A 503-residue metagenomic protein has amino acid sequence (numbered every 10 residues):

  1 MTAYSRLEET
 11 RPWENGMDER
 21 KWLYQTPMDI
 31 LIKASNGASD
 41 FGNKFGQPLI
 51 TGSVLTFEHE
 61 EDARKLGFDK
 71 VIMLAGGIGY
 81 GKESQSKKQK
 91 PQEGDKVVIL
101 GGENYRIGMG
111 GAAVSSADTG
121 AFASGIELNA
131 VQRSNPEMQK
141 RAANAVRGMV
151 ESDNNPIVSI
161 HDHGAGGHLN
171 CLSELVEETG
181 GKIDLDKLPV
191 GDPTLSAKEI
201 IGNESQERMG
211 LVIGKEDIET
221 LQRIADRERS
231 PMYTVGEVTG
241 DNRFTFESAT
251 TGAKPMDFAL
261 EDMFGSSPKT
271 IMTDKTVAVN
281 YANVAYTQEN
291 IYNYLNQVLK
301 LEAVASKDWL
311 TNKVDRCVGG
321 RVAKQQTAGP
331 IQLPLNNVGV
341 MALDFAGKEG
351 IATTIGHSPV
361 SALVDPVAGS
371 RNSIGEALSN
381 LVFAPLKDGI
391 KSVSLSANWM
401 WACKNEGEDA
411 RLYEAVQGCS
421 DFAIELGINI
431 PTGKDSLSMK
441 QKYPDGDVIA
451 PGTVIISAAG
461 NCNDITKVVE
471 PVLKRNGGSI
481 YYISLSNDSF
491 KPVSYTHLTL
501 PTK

Functional and structural regions predicted by a protein language model:
M1-L498, K503: Glycine/proline-enriched, intrinsically flexible loops and inter-domain linkers
